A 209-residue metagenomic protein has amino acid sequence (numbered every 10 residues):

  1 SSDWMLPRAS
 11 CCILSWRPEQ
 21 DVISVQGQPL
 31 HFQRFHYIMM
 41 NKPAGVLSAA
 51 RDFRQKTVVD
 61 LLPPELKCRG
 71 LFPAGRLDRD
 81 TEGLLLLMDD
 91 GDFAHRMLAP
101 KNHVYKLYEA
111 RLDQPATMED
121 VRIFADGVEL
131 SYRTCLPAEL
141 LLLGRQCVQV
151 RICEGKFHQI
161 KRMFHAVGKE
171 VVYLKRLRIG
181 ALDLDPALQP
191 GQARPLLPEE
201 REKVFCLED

Functional and structural regions predicted by a protein language model:
M5, A9-D209: Basic, flexible Lys/Arg- and Gly-enriched helix-loop patches that mediate nucleic-acid binding at interfaces with rRNA
